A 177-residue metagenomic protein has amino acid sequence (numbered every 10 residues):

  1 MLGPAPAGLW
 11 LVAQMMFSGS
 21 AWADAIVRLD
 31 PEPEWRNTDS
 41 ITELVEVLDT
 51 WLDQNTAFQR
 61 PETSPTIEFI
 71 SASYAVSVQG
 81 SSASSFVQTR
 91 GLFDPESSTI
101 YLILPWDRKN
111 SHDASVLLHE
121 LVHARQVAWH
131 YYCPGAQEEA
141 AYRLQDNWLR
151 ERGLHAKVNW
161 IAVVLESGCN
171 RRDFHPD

Functional and structural regions predicted by a protein language model:
M1-L9: Bacterial N-terminal signal peptides that target proteins for export
W10-L11, A21: Cleavable N-terminal signal peptides
D24-R36, S98, L102, R125-Q126: Acidic/histidine-rich, surface-exposed loop or edge segments in extracytoplasmic proteins
P33-I100, A156-K157, I161: Auxiliary, metal-adjacent structural segments of Zn-dependent hydrolase domains
Y101-L117: Short pre-active-site segment immediately N-terminal to the catalytic Zn-binding motif
S115-A128: Active-site recognition of the HExxH zinc-binding catalytic motif
C133-C169: Post-HExxH zinc-binding segment in Zn-dependent metallohydrolases
